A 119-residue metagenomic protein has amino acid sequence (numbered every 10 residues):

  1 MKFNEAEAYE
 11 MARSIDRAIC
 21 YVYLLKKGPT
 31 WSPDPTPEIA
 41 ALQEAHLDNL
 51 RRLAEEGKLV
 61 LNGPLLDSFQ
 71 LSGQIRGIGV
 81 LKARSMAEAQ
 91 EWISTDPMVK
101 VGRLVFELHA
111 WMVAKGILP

Functional and structural regions predicted by a protein language model:
M1-P119: Conserved, structured core segments of small domains
